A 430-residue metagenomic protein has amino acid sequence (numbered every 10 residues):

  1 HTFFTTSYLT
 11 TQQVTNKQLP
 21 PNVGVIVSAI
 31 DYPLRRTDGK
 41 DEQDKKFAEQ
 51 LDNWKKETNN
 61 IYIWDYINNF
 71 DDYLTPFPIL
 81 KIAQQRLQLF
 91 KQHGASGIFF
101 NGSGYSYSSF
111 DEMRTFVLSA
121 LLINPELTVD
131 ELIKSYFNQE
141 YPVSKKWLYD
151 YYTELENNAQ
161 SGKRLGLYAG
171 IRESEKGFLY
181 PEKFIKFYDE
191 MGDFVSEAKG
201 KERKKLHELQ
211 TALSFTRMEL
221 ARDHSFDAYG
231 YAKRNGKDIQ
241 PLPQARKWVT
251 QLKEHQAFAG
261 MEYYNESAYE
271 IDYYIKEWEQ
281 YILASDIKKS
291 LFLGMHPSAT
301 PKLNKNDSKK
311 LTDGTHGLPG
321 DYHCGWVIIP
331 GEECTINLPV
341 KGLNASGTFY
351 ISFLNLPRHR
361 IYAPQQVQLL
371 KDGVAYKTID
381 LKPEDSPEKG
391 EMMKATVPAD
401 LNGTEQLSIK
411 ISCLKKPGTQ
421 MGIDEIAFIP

Functional and structural regions predicted by a protein language model:
H1-K55: Gly/Pro-rich turn-and-neighbor structural signature
V25, A95-I98, F349: Hydrophobic residues within beta-strands of alpha/beta enzymes
K45-K146, D150-Y151: Structured mid-domain segments that build the active-site/substrate or prosthetic-cofactor binding neighborhood
L121-L311: Catalytic domains of carbohydrate-active enzymes that cleave complex glycans
E279-S346, S352-A363, E384-E391, Q420-I429: Disordered, acidic Ser/Thr/Pro-rich linker "stalks" and the adjacent N-terminal cap of the next globular domain
R360-V374: Short, surface-exposed beta-strand/strand-loop-strand elements in extracellular ectodomains
Y376-D400: Extracellular carbohydrate recognition and processing domains and analogous Trp-centered ligand-binding platforms
K410-G418: Short beta-strand-plus-loop segments that form exposed binding edges in beta-rich domains
